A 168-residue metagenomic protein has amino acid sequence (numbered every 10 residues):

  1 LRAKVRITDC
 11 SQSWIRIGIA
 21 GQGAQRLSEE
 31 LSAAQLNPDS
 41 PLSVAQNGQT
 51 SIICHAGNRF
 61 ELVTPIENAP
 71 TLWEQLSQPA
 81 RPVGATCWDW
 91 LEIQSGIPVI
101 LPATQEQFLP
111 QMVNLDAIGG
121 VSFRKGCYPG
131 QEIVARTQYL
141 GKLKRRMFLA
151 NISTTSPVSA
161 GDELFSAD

Functional and structural regions predicted by a protein language model:
L1-D168: Basic, glycine/lysine-rich polyanion-binding surfaces/domains
